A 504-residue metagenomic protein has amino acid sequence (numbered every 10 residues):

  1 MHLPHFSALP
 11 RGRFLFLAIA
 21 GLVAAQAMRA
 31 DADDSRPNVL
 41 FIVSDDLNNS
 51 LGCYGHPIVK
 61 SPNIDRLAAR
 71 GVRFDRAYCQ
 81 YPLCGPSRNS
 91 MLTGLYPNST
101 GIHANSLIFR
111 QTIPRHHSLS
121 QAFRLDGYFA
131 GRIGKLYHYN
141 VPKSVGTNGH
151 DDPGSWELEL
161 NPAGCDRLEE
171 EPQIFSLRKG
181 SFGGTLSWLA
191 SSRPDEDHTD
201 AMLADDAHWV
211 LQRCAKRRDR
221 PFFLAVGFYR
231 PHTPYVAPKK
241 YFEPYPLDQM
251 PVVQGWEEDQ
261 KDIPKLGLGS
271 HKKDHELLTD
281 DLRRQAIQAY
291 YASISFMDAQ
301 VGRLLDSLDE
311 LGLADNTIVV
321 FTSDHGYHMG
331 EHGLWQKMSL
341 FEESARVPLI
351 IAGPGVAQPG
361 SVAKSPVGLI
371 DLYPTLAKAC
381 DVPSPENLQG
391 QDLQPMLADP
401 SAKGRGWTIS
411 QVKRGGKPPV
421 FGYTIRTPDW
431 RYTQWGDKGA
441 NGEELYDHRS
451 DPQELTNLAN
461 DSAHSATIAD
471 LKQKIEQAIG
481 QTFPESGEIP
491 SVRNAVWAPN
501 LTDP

Functional and structural regions predicted by a protein language model:
H2-F16: Bacterial N-terminal signal peptides that target proteins for export
H2-L3, M28-E444, P452-F483, G487 (+1 more regions): Formylglycine-dependent sulfatase
A8-P10, Q26, D33: Intrinsically disordered, low-complexity regions enriched in serine, threonine, proline and polar/charged residues
R13-A25: Bacterial N-terminal signal peptides
